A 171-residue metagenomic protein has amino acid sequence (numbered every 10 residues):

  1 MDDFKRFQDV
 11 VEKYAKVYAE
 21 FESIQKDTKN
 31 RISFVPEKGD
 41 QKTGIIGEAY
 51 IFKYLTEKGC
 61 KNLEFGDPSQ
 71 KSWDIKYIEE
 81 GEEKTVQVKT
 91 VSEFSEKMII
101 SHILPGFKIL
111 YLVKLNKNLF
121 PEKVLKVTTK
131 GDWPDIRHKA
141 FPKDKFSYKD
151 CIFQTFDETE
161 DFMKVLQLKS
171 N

Functional and structural regions predicted by a protein language model:
M1-K84, V88-N171: Nucleic-acid endonuclease domains
